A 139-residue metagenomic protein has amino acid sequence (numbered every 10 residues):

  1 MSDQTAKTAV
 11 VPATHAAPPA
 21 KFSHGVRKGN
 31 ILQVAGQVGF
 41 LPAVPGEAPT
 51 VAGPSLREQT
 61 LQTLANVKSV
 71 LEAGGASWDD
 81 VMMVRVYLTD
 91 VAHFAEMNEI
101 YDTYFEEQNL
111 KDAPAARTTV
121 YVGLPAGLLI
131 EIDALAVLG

Functional and structural regions predicted by a protein language model:
M1-A65, S69-M83, L88-G139: N-terminal presequence-like segments and the immediate start of the first folded domain
